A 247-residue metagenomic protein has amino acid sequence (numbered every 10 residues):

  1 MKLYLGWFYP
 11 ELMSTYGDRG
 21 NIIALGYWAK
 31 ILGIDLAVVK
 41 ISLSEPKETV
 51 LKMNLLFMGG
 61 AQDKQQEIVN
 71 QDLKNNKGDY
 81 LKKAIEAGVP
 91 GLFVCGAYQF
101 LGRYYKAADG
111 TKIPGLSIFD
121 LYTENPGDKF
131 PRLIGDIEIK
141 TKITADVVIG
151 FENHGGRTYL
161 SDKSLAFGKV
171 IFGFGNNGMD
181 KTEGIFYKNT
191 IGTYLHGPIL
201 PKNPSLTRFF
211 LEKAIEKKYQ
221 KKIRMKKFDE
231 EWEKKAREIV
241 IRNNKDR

Functional and structural regions predicted by a protein language model:
M1-K83, P201-R247: N-terminal beta1-alpha1 cap of cysteine-dependent amidohydrolase-like domains
W7, V38-K40, I118, G150-E152 (+1 more regions): Conserved beta-strand scaffold positions in the cores of enzyme catalytic domains, especially in NTP/NDP-utilizing
E45-T49, N125, T158: A short acidic, often aromatic-flanked loop/helix-cap motif at beta-alpha or helix-coil junctions that lines enzyme
L55-G59, L92, G192-Y194: Structural motif
D63-K140, A145: Cysteine-nucleophile active-site neighborhood
P126-R247: Amide-donor transfer/coupling interface in amidating biosynthetic enzymes
